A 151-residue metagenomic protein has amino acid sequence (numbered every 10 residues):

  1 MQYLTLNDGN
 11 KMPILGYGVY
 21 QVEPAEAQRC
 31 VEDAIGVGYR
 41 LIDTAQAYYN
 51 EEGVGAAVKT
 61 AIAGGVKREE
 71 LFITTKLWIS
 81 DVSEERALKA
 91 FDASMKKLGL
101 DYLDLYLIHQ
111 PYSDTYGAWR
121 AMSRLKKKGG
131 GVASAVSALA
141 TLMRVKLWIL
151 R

Functional and structural regions predicted by a protein language model:
M1-L71, D101, K127-G129: N-terminal binding-site loop/beta-alpha segment at the start of enzyme catalytic domains that lines or forms
G18-Y20, A45, T74-K76, Y106-H109 (+1 more regions): A cross-family glycoside hydrolase active-site/sugar-binding cleft signature
V82-R151: Glycine/proline-rich, positively charged, aromatic-decorated active-site loop/lid region on the catalytic face
